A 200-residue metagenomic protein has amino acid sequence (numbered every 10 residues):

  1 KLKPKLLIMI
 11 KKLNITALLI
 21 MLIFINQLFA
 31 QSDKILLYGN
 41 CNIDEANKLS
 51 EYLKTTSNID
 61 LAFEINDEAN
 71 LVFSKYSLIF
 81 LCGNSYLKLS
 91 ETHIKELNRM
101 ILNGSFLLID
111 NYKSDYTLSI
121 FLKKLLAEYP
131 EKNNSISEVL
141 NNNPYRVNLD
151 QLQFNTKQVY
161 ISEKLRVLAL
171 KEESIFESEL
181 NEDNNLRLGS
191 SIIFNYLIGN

Functional and structural regions predicted by a protein language model:
L6-A17: Bacterial N-terminal signal peptides that target proteins for export
A17-Q27: Bacterial N-terminal signal peptides
F29-L78, C82-S85, S174-I175, E182-N200: Aromatic-Pro/Gly-enriched surface loop or interdomain linker that acts as a lid/target-recognition segment
Q31, L71-K75, M100-L102, V159-E163: Extracellular/periplasmic catalytic domains that process cell-envelope and extracellular macromolecules
L37, S77-L81, F106-D110, S135 (+1 more regions): Structural recognition of the beta-strand scaffold that forms the well-ordered cores of secreted hydrolase catalytic
A46-S50, I94-N98, S119-K123, G189-S190: Extracytoplasmic/secreted envelope proteins and their assembly/folding machinery, especially bacterial periplasmic
T56-I59, N133-N200: Catalytic beta-strand/loop cores that center a nucleophilic Ser/Cys/Thr and support acyl-enzyme chemistry
L78-L118: Short alpha-beta junction capping motif
